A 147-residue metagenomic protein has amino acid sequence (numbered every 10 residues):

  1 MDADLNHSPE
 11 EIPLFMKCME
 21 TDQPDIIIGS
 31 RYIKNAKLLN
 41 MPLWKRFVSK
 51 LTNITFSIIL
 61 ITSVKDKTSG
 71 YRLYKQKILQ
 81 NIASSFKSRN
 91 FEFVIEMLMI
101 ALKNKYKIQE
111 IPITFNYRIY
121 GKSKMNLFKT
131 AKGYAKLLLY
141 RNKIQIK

Functional and structural regions predicted by a protein language model:
M1, I78-Q80, K107: Intrinsically disordered, low-complexity Ser/Thr- and Pro-rich stretches
M1, S30, T114: Conserved residues at the C-terminal ends of beta-strands
D2-N6: The conserved acidic donor/metal-binding loop of glycosyltransferases
P9-F91, R118-A135: Acceptor/aglycone-binding surface of glycosyltransferases and processive sugar-polymer synthases
N40, M99-A101, N142: Amphipathic alpha-helical interaction segments
T62-S63, S85, R89, L98-N116: Catalytic donor-sugar/metal-binding loop of nucleotide-sugar-dependent glycosyltransferases
I95: DNA-recognition element of transcription regulators
K105-K147: C-terminal catalytic/acceptor-binding lobe
